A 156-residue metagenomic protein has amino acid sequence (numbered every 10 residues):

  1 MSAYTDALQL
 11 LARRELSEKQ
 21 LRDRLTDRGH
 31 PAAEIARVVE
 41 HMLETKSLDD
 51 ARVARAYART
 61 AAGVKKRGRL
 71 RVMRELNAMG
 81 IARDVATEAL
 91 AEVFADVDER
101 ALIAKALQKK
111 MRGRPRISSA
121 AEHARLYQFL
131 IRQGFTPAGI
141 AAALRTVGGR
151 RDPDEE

Functional and structural regions predicted by a protein language model:
M1-E156: An alpha-helical, amphipathic repeat domain used for nucleic-acid recognition, typified by the mTERF helical solenoid
